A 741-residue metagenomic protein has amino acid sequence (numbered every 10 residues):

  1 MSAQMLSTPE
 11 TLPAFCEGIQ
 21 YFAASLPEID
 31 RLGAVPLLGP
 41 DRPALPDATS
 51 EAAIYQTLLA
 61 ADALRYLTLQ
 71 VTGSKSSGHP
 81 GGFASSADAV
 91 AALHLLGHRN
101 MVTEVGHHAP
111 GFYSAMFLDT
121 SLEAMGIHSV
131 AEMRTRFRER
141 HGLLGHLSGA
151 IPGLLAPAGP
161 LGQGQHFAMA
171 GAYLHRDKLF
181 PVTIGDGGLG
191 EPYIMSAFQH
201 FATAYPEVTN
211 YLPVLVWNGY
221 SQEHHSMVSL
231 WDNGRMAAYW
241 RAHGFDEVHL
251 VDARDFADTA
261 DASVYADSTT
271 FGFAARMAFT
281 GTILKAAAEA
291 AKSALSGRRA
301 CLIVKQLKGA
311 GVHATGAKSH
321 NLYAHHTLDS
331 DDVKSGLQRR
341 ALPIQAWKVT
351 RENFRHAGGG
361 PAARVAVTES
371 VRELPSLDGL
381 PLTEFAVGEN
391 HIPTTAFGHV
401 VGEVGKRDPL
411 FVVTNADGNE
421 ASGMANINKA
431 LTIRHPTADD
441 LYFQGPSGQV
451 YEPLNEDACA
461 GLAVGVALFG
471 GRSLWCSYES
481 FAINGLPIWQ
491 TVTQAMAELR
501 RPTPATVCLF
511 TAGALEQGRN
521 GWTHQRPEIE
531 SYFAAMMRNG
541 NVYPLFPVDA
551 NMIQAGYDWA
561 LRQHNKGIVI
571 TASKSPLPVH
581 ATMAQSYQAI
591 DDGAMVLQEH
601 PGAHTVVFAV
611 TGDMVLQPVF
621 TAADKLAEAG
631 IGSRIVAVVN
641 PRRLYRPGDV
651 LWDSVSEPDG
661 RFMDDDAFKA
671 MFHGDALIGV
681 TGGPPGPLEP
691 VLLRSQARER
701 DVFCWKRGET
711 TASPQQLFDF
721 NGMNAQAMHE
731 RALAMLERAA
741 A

Functional and structural regions predicted by a protein language model:
S2-S77, H128-P157, L382-F385: Conserved internal helical-beta-strand scaffold that buttresses enzyme catalytic cores
A53, T57, L64-S74, P80-Y205 (+5 more regions): Cofactor-binding active-site loop characterized by glycine-rich and histidine/acidic residues
L59-A60, M101, R351-P504, S586-M595 (+5 more regions): Non-catalytic terminal/interface segments that mediate subunit docking, oligomerization, and allosteric communication
K75-S86, M101-H108, E132, G145-F167 (+9 more regions): Active-site nucleophile and cofactor-binding loops and adjacent substrate-binding regions of central metabolic enzymes
V105-P110, I184-E191, L215-S221, R254-D255 (+11 more regions): Acidic, glycine-rich active-site loops and adjacent beta-strand->loop/helix elements that engage anionic groups
S121-T135, A202-L215, L441-Q444, Q494-G513: A glycine-rich helix N-cap at a beta->alpha junction
M133-I151, P157, Q163-F167, H175-P181 (+3 more regions): Thiamine diphosphate
G518-M537, F546-R562: Internal gly/pro-rich beta-alpha loop/helix module that stabilizes soluble enzyme cofactors or their anionic handles
